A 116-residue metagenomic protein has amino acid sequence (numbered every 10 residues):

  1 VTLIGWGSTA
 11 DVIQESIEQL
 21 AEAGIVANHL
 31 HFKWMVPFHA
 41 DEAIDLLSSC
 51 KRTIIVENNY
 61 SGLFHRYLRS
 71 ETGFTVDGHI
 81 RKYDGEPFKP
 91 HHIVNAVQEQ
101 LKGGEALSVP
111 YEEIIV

Functional and structural regions predicted by a protein language model:
V1-L30, V36-E42, E105: Redox- and metal-dependent alpha/beta enzyme cores, enriched for Fe-S-associated oxidoreductases and cofactor-handling
S8-T9, M35, Y60, G85: Glycine-/small-residue-rich active-site loops that bind phosphorylated ligands and cofactors
H29-H31, G78-H79: A structural preference for short, hydrophobic beta-strand core positions in alpha/beta folds
W34-P37, E42, H91, I114-V116: An N-terminal assembly and electron-transfer interface module characteristic of large anaerobic redox and radical
C50-K51: Short, well-ordered alpha-helix to beta-strand connector turns
V56-V116: Peripheral docking tails and interdomain loops at the edges of cofactor- or intermediate-handling domains
